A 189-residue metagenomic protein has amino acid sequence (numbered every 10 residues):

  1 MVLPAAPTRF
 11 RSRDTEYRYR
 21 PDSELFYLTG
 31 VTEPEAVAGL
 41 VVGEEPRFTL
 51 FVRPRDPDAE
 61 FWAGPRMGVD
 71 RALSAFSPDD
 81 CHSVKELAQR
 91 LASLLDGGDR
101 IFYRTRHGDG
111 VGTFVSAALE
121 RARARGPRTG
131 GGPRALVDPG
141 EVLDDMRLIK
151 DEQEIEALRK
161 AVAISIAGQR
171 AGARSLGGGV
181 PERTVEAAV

Functional and structural regions predicted by a protein language model:
M1-G168: A composition/biophysics-driven feature that prefers long, compositionally simple stretches
D145, G172-R183: Conserved short loop/turn motifs at secondary-structure junctions
A161, G168-A171, S175, A188: Generic, well-ordered alpha-helical scaffold segments in large soluble proteins
R183-V189: Acidic, glycine-rich loop-and-beta core segments that form the ion-binding/anion-interacting portion of active sites
